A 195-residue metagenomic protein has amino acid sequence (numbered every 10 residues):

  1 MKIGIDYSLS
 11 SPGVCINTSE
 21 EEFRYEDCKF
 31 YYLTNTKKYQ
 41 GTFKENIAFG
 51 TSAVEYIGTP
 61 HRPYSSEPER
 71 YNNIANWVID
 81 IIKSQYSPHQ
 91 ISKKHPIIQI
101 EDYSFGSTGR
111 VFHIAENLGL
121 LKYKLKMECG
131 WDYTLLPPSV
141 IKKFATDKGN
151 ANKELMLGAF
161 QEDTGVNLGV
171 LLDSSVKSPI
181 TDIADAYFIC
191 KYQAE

Functional and structural regions predicted by a protein language model:
M1-E195: Phosphate- and other anionic-substrate recognition elements at nucleic-acid/protein interfaces
